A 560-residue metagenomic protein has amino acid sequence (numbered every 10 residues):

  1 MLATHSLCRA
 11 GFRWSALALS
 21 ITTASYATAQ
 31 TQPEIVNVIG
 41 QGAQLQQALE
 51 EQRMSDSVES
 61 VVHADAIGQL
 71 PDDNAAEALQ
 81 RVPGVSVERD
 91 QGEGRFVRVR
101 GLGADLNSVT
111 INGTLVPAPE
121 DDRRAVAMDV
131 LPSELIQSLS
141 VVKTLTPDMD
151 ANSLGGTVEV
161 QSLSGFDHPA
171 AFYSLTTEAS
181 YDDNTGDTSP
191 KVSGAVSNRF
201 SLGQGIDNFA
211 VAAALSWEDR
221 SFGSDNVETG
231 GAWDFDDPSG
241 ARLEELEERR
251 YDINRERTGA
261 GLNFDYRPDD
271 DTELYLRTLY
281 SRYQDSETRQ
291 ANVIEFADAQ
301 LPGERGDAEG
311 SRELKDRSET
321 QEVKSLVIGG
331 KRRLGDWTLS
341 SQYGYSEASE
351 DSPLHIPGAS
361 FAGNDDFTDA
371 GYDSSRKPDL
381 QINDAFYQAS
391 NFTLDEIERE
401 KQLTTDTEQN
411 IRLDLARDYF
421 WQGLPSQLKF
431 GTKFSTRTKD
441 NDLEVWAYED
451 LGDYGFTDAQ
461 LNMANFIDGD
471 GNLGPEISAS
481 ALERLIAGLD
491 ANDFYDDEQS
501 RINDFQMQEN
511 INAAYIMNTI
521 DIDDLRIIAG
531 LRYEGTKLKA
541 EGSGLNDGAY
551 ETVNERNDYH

Functional and structural regions predicted by a protein language model:
T31, M149, G165-A171, S201-F209 (+4 more regions): Short loop/turn motifs that connect adjacent beta-strands in outer-membrane beta-barrel proteins
I35-G68, F96, A104, T114 (+1 more regions): N-terminal periplasmic "start-of-domain" segments of outer-membrane beta-barrel proteins
A75-A78, R95-R98, T110, V126-D129 (+1 more regions): N-terminal periplasmic accessory domains that precede and gate Gram-negative outer-membrane beta-barrel machines
A76-L115, K143: Extracytoplasmic beta-strand/coil segments of soluble accessory domains associated with Gram-negative outer-membrane
L115-K143, G194: Short acidic/polar hinge/loop motifs at secondary-structure boundaries that mediate gating or recognition
S162, A179-D183, W217-S221, Y280-Q284 (+8 more regions): Transmembrane beta-strands of outer-membrane beta-barrel pores
T185-I294, S311, S318-G329: Transmembrane beta-barrel wall of Gram-negative outer-membrane proteins
D366-E396, D442-D504: Flexible glycine-rich, low-complexity coil/linker segments exposed to the extracellular/periplasmic environment
